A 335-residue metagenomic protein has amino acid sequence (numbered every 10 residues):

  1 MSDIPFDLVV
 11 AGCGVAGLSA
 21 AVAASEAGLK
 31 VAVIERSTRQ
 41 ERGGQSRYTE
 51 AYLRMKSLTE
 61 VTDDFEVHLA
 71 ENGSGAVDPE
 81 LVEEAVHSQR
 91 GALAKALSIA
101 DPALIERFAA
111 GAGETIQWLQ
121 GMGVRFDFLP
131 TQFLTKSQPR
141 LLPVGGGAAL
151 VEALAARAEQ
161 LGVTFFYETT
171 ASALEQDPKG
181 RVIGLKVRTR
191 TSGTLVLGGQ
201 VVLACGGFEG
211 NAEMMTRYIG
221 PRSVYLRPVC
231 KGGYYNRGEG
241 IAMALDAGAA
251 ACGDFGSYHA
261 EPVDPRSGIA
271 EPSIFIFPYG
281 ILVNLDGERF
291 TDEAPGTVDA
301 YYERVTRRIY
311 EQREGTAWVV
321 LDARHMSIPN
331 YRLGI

Functional and structural regions predicted by a protein language model:
D3-F6, R190-Q200: Core beta-strand elements of the Rossmann-like FAD/NAD(P) dinucleotide-binding domain in flavoenzyme oxidoreductases
L8-V33: N-terminal Rossmann-like FAD-binding beta1-loop-alpha1 element of flavoenzymes
L18-A21, I116, I241: Generic hydrophobic/aromatic pocket-lining and core-packing "Φ" positions
K30, R36-T164, L282-V283, R289 (+3 more regions): Conserved N-terminal/central alpha/beta ligand/cofactor-binding core
I34, Q176, T189, I276 (+1 more regions): Hydrophobic alpha-helical segments, especially N-terminal targeting/anchoring helices
Y167-R181: A conserved short coil-to-beta-strand element within the FAD-binding core of flavoproteins
L195-D264: Glycine-rich loop(s) and the adjacent beta-strand/alpha-helix scaffold that form part
R237, I241-M243, A247-I335: An anion/pyrophosphate-binding glycine-rich loop and adjacent beta-alpha core in soluble alpha-beta enzymes
